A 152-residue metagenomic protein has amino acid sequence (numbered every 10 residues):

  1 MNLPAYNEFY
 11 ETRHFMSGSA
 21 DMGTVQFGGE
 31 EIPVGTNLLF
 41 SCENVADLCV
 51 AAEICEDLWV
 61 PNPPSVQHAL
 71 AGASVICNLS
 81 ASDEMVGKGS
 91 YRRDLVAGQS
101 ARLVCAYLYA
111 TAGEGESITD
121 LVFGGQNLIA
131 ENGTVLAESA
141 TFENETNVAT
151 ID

Functional and structural regions predicted by a protein language model:
M1-D152: Enzyme catalytic cores with a strong preference for nitrogen-chemistry domains
